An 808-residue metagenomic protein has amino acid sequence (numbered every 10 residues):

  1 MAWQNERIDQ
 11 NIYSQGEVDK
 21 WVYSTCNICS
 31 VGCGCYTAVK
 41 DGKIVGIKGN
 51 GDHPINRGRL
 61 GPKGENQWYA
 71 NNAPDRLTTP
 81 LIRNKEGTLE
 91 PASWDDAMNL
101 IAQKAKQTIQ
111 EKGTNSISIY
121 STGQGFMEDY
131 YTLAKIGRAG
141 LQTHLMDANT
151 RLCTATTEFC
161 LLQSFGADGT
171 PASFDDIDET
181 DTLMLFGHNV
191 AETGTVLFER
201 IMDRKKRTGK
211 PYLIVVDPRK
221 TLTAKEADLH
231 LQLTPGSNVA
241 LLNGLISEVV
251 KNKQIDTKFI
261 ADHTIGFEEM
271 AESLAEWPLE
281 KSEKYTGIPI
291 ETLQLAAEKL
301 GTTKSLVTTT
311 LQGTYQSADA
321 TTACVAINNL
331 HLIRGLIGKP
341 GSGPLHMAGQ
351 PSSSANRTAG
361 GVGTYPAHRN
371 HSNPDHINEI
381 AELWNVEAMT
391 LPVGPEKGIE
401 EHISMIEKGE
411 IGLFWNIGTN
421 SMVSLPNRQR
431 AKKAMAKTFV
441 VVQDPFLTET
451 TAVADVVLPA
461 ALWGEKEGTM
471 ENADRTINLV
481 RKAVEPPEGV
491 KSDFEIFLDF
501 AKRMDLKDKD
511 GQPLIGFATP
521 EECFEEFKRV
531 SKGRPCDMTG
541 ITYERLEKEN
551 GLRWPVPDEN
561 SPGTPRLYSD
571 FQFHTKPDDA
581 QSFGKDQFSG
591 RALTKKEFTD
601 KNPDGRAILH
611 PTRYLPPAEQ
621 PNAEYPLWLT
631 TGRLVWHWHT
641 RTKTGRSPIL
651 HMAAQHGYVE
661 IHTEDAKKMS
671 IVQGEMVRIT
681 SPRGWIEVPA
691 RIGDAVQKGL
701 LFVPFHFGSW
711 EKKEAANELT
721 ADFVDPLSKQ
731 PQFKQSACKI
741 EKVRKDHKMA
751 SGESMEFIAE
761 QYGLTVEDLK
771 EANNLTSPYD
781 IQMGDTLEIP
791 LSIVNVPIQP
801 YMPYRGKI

Functional and structural regions predicted by a protein language model:
M1-N252, D262, P289, L293 (+6 more regions): N-terminal export/assembly segments and adjacent metallocofactor-ligating motifs of anaerobic energy-metabolism
K85-E90, N252-I290, H368-L391, V484-A592 (+4 more regions): N-terminal leader/propeptide and maturation segments of large enzyme subunits in energy/redox metabolism and hydrolases
S118-F126, K284-I288, L311-A318, Q350 (+1 more regions): Conserved short loop/turn motifs at secondary-structure junctions
Y131-M202, G209-I214, V239-N243, K284 (+3 more regions): Extended redox/cofactor-interaction regions of prokaryotic respiratory oxidoreductases
F174, E465-P486, I496-F497, A501 (+1 more regions): Glycine/threonine-rich phosphate-binding loop and adjacent beta-strand/alpha-helix elements that clamp
K225-L233, P459-A461, E465, T476-P487 (+1 more regions): Short beta-alpha connecting loops at secondary-structure transitions that line or flank enzyme active sites
P487-G489, D493-D558, E624, T640 (+3 more regions): Long, contiguous, secondary-structure-rich segments that constitute the structural scaffold of globular domains
R744-E767, Q782-P797: Primarily a LysM-type cell-wall glycan-binding module
